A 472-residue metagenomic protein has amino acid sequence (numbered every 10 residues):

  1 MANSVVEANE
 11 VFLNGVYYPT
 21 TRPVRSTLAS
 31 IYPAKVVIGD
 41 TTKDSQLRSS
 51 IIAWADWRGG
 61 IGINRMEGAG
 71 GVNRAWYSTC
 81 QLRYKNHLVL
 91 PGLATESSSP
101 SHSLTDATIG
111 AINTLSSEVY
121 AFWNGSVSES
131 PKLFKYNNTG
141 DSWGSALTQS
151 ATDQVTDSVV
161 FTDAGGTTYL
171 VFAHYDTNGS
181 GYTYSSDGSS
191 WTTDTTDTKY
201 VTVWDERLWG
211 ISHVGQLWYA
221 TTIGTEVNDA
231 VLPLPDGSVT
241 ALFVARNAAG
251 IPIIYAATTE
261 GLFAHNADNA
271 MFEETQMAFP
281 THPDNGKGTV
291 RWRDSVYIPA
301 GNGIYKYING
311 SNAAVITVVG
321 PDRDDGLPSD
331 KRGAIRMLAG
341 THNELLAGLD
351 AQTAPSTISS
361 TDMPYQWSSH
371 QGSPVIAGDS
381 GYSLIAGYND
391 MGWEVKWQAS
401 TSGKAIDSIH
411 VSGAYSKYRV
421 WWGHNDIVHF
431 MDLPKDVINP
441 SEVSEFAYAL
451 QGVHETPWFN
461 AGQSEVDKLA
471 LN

Functional and structural regions predicted by a protein language model:
A2-T148, Y169, H174-T183, W204-M271 (+5 more regions): N-terminal beta-propeller domains
L93-H102, S142-S150, G188-T195, E226-L234 (+3 more regions): A short beta-strand motif characteristic of beta-propeller blades
S103-S116, Q149-G165, D194-R207, D236-N247 (+3 more regions): Repeated scaffold domains used in trafficking and secretory/extracellular systems, primarily beta-propellers
F134-L147, Y184-S189, A220-T222, F446-N472: Non-cytosolic beta-sandwich-type ligand-binding/adhesion modules
S150-A164, Y169-W191: Well-ordered mid-protein domain cores that form the structural environment of catalytic cofactors
T275-S311, I316-L327: Acidic, serine/threonine- and glycine-rich low-complexity intrinsically disordered segments that serve as flexible
Q366-S373, G378-W421: Ankyrin-repeat and related helical/solenoid repeat scaffolds used for protein-protein interactions
I406-N460: Blade-level signature of beta-propeller repeat domains, shared across WD40, Kelch, NHL, RCC1 and BNR/Asp-box propellers
